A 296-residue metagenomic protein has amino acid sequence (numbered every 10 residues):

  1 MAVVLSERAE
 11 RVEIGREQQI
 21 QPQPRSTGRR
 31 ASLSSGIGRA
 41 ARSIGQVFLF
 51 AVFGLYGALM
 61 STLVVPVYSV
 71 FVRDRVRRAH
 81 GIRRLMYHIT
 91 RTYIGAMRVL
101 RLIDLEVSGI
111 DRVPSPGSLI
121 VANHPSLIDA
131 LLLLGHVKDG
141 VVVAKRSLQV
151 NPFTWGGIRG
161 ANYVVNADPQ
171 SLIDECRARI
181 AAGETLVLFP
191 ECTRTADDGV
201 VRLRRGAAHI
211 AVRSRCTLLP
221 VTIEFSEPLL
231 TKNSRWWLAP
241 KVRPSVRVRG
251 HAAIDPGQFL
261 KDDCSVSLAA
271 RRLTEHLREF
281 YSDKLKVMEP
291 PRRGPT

Functional and structural regions predicted by a protein language model:
A2-R30, Q170-T296: Non-catalytic C-terminal accessory region of glycerolipid acyltransferases and related lyso-lipid remodeling enzymes
V3, R8-S118: Membrane-anchoring hydrophobic helices of lipid-metabolizing enzymes
V65-H88, L100, P114-D168: Catalytic core of membrane glycerolipid acyltransferases/transacylases, capturing the structured, soluble-facing
I94, L133, T154-W155, C176 (+1 more regions): Short amphipathic alpha-helical segments and helix-helix/interface helices
M97-R98, I158, R179, A211: A generic structural signal for well-ordered alpha-helical segments
V99-V107, A167-Q170, L230-N233: Short gly/ser/thr-rich secondary-structure transition/capping motifs
S108, V143-K145, A167, P190 (+1 more regions): Thr-Gly-centered strand-to-loop micro-motif
D111-R112, Q149, F225, I254: Residue-level detector of flexible, active-site-proximal loop/helix-junction positions within diverse enzyme catalytic
